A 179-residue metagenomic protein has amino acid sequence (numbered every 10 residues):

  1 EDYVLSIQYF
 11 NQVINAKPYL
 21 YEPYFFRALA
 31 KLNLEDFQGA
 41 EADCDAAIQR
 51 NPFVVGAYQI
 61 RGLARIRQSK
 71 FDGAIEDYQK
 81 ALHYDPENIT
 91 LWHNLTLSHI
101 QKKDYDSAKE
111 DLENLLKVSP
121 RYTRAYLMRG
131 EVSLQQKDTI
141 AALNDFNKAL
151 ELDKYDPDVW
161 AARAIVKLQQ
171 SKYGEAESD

Functional and structural regions predicted by a protein language model:
Y21-E22, V55-G56, I89-T90, T123-R124 (+1 more regions): Helix-start (N-cap) detector for alpha-helical repeat units in TPR-like alpha-solenoids, especially tetratricopeptide
